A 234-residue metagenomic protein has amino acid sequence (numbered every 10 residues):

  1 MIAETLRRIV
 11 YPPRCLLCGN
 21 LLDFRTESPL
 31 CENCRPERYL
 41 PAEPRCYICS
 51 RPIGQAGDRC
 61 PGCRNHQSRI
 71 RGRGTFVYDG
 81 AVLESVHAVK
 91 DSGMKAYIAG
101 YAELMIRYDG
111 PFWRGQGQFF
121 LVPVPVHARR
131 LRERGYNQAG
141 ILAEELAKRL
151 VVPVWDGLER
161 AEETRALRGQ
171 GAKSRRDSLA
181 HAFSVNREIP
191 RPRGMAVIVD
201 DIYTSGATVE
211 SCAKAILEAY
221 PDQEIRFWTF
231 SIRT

Functional and structural regions predicted by a protein language model:
M1-T234: Glycine-rich phosphate/pyrophosphate-handling loop used in enzymes and phosphotransfer proteins
